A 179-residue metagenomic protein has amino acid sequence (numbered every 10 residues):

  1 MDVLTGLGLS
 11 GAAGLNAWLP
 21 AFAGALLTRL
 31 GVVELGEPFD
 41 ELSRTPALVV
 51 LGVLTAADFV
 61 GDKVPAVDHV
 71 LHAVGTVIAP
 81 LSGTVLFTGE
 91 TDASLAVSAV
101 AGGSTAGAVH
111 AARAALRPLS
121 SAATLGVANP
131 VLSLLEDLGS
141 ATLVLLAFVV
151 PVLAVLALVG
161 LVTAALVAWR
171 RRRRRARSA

Functional and structural regions predicted by a protein language model:
D2-L4, S10-L27: The first (N-terminal) embedded transmembrane alpha-helix
L27-T28, L71, A111-P130: Juxtamembrane helix-loop transition segments at the membrane interface in multi-pass membrane proteins
L35-T45, V149: Interfacial loop-to-helix junctions that mark the boundaries of transmembrane helices in multi-pass membrane
R44, D68-P80, A99, T124 (+1 more regions): Cytoplasmic-side transmembrane-helix entry/capping segments in multi-pass membrane proteins
T55-D68, R113-S121: C-terminal ends of transmembrane helices
G75-F87, A128-T142: Small-residue-rich segments of transmembrane alpha-helices in multi-pass membrane proteins, especially helix faces
L81-E90, L95-L116, L138: Mid-bilayer segments of alpha-helical transmembrane spans in multi-pass integral membrane proteins that mediate
L166-S178: Membrane-interface capping segments at transmembrane-helix boundaries
